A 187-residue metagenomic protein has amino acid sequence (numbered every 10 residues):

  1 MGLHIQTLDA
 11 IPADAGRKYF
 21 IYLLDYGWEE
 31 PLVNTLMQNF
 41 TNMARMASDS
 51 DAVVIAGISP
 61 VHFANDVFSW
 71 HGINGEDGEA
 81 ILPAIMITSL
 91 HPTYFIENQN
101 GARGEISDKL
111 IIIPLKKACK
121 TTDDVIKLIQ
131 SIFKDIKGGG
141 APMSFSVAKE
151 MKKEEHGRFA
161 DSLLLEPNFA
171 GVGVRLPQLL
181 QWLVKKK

Functional and structural regions predicted by a protein language model:
M1-F63: Local sequence-structure signature of Cys/Sec-based thiol-disulfide redox active-site neighborhoods
M1-K18, K120-G138: N-terminal leader/targeting and pre-domain segments
Y22, N39, D66, L128-D135 (+1 more regions): Charge-rich, solvent-exposed alpha-helical interaction surfaces
S50-P60, N65, D123-A141: Acidic, metal/cofactor-coordinating or nucleic-acid-engaging core segments within structured domains
P60-E76: Amphipathic, interaction-prone secondary-structure segments
I73-Q99: A short, hydrophobic beta-strand/beta-hairpin element that forms part of a small beta-sheet core
Q99-F133: Short secondary-structure boundary motifs at beta->alpha junctions and helix caps
V147-K187: Membrane-inserting effector segments that mediate pore formation, membrane fusion, or transient membrane insertion
